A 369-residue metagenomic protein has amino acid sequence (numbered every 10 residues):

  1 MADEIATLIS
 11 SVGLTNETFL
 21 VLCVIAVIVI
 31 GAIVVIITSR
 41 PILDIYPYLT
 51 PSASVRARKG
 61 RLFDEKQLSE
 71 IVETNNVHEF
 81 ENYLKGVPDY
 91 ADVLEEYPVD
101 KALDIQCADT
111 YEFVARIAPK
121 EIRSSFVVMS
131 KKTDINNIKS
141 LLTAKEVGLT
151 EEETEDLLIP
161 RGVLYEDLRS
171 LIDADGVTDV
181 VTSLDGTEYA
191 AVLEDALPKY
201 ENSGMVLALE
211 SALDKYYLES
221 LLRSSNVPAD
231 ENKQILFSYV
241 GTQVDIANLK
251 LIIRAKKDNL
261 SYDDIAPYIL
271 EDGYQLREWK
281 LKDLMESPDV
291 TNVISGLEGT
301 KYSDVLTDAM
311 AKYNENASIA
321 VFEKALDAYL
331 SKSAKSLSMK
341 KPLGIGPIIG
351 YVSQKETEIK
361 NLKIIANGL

Functional and structural regions predicted by a protein language model:
A2-L369: Extended alpha-helical surfaces
